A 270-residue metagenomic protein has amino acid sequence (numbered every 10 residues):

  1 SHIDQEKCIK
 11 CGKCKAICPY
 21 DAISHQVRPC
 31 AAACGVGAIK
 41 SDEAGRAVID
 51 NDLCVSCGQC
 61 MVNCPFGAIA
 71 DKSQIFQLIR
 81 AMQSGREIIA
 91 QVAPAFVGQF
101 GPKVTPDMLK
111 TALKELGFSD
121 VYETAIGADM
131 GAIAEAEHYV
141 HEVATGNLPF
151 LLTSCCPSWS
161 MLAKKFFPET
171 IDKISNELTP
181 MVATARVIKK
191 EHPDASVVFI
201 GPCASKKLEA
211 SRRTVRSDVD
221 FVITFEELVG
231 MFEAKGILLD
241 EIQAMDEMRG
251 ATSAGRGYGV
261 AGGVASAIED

Functional and structural regions predicted by a protein language model:
S1-Q5, K13-D50, V55, Q59-Q74: Iron-sulfur cluster-binding cysteine motifs and their immediate structural context in ferredoxin-like electron-transfer
P65, D71-D270: Iron-sulfur-associated redox domains of electron-transfer enzymes in respiratory and anaerobic energy metabolism
